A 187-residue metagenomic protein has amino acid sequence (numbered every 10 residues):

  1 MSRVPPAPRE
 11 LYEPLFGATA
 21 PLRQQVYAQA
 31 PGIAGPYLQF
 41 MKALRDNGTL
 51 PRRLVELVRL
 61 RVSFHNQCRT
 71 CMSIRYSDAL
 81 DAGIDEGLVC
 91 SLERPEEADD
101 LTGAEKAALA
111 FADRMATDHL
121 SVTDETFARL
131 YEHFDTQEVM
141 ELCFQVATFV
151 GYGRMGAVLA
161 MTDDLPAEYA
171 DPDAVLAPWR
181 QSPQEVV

Functional and structural regions predicted by a protein language model:
M1-E56, Y76-L80, P172-V187: Mobile cap/lid helix-loop segments that border enzyme active or cofactor-binding sites and regulate substrate access
P21-V26, R52-Q67, E97, H133 (+1 more regions): Alpha-helical scaffold segments that form or flank carboxylate-/histidine-based iron centers
M41, L57-V62, L92, A108-A116 (+1 more regions): Short alpha-helical scaffolding segments that buttress acidic/His motifs in well-ordered protein cores
R59-C90: Conserved alpha-helical segments that form or flank metal/cofactor-binding pockets of metalloenzymes
L92-G103: Acidic/His metal-coordination segments adjacent to aromatic residues that form catalytic metal sites in metalloenzymes
A104-Q145: Acidic/histidine-rich alpha-helical segments that form the ligand environment of transition-metal centers
T136-P183: Preference for long, well-ordered alpha-helical segments
